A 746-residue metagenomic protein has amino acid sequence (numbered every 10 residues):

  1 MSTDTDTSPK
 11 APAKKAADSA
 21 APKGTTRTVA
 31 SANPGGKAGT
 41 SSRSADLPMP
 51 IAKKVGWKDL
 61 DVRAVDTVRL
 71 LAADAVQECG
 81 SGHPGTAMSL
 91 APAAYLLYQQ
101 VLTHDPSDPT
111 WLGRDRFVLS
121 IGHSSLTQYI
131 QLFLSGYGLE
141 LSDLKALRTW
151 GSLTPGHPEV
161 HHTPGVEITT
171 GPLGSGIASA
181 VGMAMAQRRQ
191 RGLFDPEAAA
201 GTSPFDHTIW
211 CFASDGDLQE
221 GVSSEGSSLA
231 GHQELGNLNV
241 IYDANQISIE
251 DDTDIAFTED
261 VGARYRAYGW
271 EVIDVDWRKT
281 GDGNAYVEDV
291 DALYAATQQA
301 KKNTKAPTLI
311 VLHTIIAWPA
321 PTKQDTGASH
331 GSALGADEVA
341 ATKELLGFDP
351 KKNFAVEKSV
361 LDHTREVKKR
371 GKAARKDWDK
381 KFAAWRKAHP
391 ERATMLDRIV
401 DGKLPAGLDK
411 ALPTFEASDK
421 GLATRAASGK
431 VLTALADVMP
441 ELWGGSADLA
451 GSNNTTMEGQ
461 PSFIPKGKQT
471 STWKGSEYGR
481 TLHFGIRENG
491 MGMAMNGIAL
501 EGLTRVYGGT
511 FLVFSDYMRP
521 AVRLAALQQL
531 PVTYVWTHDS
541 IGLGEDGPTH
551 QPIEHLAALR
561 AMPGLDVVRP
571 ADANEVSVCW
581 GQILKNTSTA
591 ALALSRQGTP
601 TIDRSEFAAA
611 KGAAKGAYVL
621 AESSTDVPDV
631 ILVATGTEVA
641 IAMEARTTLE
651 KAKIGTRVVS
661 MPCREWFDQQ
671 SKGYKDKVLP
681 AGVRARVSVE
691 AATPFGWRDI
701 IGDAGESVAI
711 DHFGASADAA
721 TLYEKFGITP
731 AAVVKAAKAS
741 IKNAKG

Functional and structural regions predicted by a protein language model:
S2-K10, K14-K15, K23-T208, T364-A593 (+2 more regions): Thiamine diphosphate
L112-G113, T314-A406, E665: Terminal amphipathic helices with adjacent charged low-complexity linkers/tails
T149-H161, S179, M185, R189-D206 (+4 more regions): Thiamine diphosphate
I168-T170, A213-S214, Y242-A244, W277 (+2 more regions): Short glycine-centered, acidic/aromatic-flanked micro-motifs in structured strand/loop junctions that mark active-site
C211-F212, V240, G445, R569 (+1 more regions): Residue-level marker for buried hydrophobic side chains located in beta-strands that build the well-ordered beta-sheet
D215, S329, E416-K420: Intrinsically disordered, low-complexity segments enriched in small/flexible residues
G216-V222: Short acidic, Gly/Ser-rich segments with clustered Asp/Glu that frequently serve as metal-coordination loops in enzyme
